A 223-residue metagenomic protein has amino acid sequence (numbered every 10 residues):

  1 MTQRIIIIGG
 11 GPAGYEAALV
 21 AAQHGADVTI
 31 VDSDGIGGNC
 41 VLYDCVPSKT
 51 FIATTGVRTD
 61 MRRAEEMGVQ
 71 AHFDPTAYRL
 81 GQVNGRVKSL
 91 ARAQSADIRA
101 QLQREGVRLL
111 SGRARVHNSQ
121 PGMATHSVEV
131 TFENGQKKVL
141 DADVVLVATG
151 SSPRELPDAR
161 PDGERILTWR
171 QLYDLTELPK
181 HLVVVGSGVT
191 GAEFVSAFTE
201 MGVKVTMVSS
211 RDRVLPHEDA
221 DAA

Functional and structural regions predicted by a protein language model:
T2, L19-A26, V31-L178, R211-L215 (+1 more regions): Glycine-rich flavin
Q3-I30, G191-T199: N-terminal Rossmann-like FAD-binding beta1-loop-alpha1 element of flavoenzymes
I8-G9, V31, V147, V185-G186: Conserved N-terminal Rossmann-fold NAD(P)-binding element of oxidoreductases
R165, T176-S210, V214, E218: Rossmann-like NAD(P)H-binding beta-loop-alpha module
